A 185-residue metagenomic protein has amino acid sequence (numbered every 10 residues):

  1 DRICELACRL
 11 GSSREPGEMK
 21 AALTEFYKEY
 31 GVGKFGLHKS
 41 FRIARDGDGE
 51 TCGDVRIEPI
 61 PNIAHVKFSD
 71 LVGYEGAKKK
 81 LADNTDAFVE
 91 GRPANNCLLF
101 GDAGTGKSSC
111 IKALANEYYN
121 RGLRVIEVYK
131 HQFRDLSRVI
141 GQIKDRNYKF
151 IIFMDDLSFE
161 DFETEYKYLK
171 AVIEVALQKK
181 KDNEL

Functional and structural regions predicted by a protein language model:
R2-I57: Interdomain "pre-motor" coupling segment immediately N-terminal to P-loop NTPase/helicase cores
L10, P59-K79: Dynamic helix-loop-helix/coil hinge segments at AAA+ ATPase domain boundaries and subdomain interfaces
P59-N62, D86-A94: Phosphate-binding P-loop
G76-E90: Pre-Walker A adenine-sensing motif
R92-A94, R121-G122, D145-Y148, K180-N183: Short loop/turn elements that form and flank the Walker-type P-loop nucleotide-binding site in RecA-like NTPase cores
N96-K130, R138-D145: Walker A/P-loop
G141-D145, E160-L185: Conserved catalytic/switch belt of AAA+ P-loop NTPases
D155-L157: Walker B catalytic acidic pair
